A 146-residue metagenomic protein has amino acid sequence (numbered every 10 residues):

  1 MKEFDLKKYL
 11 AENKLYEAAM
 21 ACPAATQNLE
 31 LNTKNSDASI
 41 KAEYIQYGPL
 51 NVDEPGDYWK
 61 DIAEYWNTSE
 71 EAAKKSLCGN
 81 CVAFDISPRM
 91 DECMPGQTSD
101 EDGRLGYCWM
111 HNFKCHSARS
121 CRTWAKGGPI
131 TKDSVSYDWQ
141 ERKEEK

Functional and structural regions predicted by a protein language model:
M1-A18: Protein-protein interaction and targeting regions used for scaffolding, dimerization, and localization
A18-K146: Cysteine-centered metal-binding/redox modules
